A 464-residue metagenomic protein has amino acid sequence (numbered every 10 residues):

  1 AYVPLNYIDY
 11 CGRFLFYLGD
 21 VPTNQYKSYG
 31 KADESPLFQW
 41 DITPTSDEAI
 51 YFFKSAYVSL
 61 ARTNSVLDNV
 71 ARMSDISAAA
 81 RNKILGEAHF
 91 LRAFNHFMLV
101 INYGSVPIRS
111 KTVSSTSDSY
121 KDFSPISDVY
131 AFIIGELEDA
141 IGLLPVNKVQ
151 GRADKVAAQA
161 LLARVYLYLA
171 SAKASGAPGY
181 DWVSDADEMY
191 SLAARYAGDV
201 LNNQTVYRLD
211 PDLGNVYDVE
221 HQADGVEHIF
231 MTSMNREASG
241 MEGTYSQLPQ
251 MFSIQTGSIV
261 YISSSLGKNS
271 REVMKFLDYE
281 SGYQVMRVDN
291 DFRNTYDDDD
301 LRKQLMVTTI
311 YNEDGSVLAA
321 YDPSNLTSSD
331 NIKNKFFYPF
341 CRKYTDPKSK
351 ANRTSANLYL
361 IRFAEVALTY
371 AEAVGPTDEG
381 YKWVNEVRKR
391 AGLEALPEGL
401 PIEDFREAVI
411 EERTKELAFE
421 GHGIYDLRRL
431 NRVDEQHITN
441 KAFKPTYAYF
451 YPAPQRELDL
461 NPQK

Functional and structural regions predicted by a protein language model:
A1-I8, G30-Y103, D118-Q150, D346-L358 (+3 more regions): Conserved, well-structured interaction surfaces
A1-P36, L67, Y130, E138-D139 (+2 more regions): An aromatic- and glycine-enriched ligand-binding surface/loop that stacks and positions planar moieties
A56-S59, F132, D218-L266, K350-L358 (+4 more regions): Long, intrinsically disordered, low-complexity segments
A79-G86, N147-A158, G214, E398-I402: A glycine-rich, coil/turn loop motif that links secondary-structure elements
V100-P107, K148, V165-A177, D378: Short coil/turn linking the two alpha-helices of tandem helical-hairpin repeats
T112-T116, G198, N385-L393: Short edge-strand/loop segments of extracellular domains
D289-V387: C-terminal substrate/ligand-recognition segments
